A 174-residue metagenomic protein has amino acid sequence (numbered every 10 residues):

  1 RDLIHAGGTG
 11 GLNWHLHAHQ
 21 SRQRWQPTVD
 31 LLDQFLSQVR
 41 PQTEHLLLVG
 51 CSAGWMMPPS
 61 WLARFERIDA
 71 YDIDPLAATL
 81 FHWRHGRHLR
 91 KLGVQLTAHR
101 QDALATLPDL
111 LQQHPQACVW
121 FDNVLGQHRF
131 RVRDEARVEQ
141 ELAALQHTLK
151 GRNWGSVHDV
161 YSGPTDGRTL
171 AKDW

Functional and structural regions predicted by a protein language model:
R1-T43: Class I SAM-dependent methyltransferase Rossmann-like catalytic core, especially the SAM/SAH-binding loop
Q42-G54: Conserved class I S-adenosyl-L-methionine
S52-F65: Conserved SAM-binding loop of SAM-dependent methyltransferases across substrates and taxa, primarily the Class I
D74: Conserved SAM/SAH-binding beta-strand->alpha-helix loop
R84-Q113: S-adenosyl-L-methionine
Q112-H114, R133-W154: A short glycine-rich, Lys/Arg-flanked "PGG" loop and its adjoining helix->strand segment in the class I
Q116-E135: A short SAM/SAH-binding and catalytic strip from SAM-dependent methyltransferases
N153-W174: Conserved class I S-adenosyl-L-methionine
